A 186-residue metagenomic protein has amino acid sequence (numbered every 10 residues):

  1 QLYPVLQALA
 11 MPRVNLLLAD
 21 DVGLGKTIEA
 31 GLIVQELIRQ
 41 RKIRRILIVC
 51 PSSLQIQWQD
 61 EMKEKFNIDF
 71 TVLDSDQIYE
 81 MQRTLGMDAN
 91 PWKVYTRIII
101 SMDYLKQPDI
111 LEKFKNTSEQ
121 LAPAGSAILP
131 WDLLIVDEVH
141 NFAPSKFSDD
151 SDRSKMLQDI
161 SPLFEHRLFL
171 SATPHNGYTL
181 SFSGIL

Functional and structural regions predicted by a protein language model:
Q1-A19: Conserved pre-motif I regulatory segment
L6, R13-V14, T27-E29, Q35-D159: SF2 helicase/translocase NTPase motor core, specifically the RecA-like lobe 1 inter-motif segment between Walker
L18, I48, L170: Hydrophobic anchor at the beta1->P-loop junction of P-loop NTPases
D20-D21, D137-E138, A172: Walker B catalytic acidic pair
K26-T27, Y178: Conserved lysine of the Walker
P144-L186: Post-DEXD/H (motif II) to motif III coupling segment of the RecA-like Helicase ATP-binding lobe
